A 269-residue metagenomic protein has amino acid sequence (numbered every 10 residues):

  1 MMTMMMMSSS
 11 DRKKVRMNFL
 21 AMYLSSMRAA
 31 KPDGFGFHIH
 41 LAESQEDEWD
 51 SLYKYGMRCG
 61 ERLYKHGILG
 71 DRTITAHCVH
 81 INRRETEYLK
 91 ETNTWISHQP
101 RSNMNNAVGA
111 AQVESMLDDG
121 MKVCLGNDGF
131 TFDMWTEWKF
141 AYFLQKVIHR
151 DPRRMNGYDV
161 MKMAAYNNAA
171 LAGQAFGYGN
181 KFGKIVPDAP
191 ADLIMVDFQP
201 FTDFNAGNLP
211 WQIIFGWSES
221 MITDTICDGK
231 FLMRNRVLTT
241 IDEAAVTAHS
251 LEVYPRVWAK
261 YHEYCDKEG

Functional and structural regions predicted by a protein language model:
M1, M6-W95, N106-V123, N180: Histidine/acidic residue-rich metal-binding segments in metalloenzymes
A21, R58, R84, V108-A111 (+8 more regions): Conserved active-site and cofactor/substrate-binding residues in soluble primary-metabolism enzymes
E43, P100-N105, D128-F130: Short, acidic/turn-prone active-site loops that include or flank metal/cofactor- and phosphate-binding residues
D50-S51, G109-A111, T136-K139, N208-L209: Short secondary-structure transition/capping segments
K65-R72, V113-P200: His/Asp/Glu-enriched, well-ordered alpha-helical/loop segment that forms or immediately abuts the divalent-metal
T75-H77, H98-R101, L125-N127, V196 (+2 more regions): Thr-Gly-centered strand-to-loop micro-motif
I81-N82, M104, T131, T202: Glycine-rich nucleotide phosphate-binding loop and flanking beta-alpha elements of Rossmann-like dinucleotide-binding
A165-G269: Active-site microenvironment of metallo-dependent hydrolases
